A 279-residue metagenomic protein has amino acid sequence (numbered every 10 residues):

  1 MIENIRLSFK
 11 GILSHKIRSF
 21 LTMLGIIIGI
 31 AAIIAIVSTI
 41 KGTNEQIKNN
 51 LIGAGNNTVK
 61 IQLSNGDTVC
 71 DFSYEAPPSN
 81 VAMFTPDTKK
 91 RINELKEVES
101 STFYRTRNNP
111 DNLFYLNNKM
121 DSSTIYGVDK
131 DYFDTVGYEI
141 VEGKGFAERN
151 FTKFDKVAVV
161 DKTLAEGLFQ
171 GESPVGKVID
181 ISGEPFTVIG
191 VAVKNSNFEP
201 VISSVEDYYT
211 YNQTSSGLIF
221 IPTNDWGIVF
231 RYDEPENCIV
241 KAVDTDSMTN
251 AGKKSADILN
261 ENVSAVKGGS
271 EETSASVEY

Functional and structural regions predicted by a protein language model:
M1-I30: N-terminal Sec/SRP start-transfer signal
E3, N262-Y279: Membrane-helix entry/capping segments
N4, E45, T85-P86: Structural motif corresponding to alpha-helix initiation and N-cap regions
I12, L51, I92-L95, L259: Hydrophobic C-terminal alpha-helix "anchor/cap" residues
A31-D67: Alpha-helical transmembrane segments
T39, N80-D87, L218, S247: Soluble or luminal CAZymes and related metallo-dependent hydrolases
S64-E94, E99-D131, F146-V157, S196-Y209: Short acidic/polar micro-motifs at solvent-exposed secondary-structure junctions
D131-G145, K156-G268: Mid-to-C-terminal secondary-structure elements that act as membrane-proximal/extracytoplasmic interface segments
